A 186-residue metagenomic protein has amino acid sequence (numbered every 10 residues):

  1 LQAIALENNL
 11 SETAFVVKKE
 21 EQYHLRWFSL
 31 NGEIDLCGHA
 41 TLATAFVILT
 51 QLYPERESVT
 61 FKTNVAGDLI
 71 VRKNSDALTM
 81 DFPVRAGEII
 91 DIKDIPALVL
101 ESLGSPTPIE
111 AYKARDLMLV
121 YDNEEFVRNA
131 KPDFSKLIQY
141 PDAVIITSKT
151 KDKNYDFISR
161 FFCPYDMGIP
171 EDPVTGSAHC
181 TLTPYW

Functional and structural regions predicted by a protein language model:
L1-L36, T41-W186: Active-site proximal loop and beta-alpha junction motif in alpha/beta enzyme cores
